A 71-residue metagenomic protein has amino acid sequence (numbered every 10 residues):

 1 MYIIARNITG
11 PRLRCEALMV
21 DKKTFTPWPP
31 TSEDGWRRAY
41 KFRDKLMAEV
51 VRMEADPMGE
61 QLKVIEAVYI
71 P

Functional and structural regions predicted by a protein language model:
M1-R38, V64-E66: Short aromatic-glycine-(Arg/Gly/Cys) micro-motifs in beta-strand/loop hairpins
G35-P71: Short, mixed-charge low-complexity intrinsically disordered segments
